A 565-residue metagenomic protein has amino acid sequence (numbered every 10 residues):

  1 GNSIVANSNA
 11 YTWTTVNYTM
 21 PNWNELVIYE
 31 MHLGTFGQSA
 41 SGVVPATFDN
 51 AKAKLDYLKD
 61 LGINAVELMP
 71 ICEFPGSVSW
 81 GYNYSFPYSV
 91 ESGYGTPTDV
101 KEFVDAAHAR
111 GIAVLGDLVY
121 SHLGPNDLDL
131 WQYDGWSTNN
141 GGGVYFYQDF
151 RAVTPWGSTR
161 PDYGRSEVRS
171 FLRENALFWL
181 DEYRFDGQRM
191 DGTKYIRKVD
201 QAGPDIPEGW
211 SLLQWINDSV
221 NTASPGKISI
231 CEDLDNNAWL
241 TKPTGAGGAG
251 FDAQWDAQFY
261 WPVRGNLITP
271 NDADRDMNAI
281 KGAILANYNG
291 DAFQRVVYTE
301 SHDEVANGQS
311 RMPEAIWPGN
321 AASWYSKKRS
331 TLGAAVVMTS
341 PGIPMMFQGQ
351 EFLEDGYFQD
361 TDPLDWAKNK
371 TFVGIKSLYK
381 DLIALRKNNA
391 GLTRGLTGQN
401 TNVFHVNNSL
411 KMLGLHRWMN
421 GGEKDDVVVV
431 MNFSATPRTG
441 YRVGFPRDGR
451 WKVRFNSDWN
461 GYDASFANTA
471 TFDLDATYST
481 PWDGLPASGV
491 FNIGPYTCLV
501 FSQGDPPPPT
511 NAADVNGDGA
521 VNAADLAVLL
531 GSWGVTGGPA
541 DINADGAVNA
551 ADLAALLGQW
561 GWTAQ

Functional and structural regions predicted by a protein language model:
G1, Y11, V16-L26, H32-D205 (+1 more regions): Substrate-binding/active-site clefts of carbohydrate-active enzymes
V16, D200-P204, A315-K327, P363-V373 (+1 more regions): Active-site rim elements
M31, L58, L68, P87 (+12 more regions): Conserved, mostly hydrophobic/aromatic
R184-D186, R197-Q359, K387-D458, D463-T469: Conserved alpha/beta catalytic core and glycan-binding cleft of carbohydrate-active enzymes
T371-L392, L499: Catalytic cores of secreted or luminal carbohydrate-active enzymes
N468-P506: C-terminal beta-strand-rich structural cap/linker in extracellular carbohydrate-active enzymes
S502-D514, G538, W562-Q565: Low-complexity, Pro/Thr/Ser/Gly/Ala-rich linker/spacer regions in secreted, extracellular modular proteins
V515-T536, D545-A564: Alpha-helical segments with a strong preference for the paired helices of cellulosomal dockerin domains
